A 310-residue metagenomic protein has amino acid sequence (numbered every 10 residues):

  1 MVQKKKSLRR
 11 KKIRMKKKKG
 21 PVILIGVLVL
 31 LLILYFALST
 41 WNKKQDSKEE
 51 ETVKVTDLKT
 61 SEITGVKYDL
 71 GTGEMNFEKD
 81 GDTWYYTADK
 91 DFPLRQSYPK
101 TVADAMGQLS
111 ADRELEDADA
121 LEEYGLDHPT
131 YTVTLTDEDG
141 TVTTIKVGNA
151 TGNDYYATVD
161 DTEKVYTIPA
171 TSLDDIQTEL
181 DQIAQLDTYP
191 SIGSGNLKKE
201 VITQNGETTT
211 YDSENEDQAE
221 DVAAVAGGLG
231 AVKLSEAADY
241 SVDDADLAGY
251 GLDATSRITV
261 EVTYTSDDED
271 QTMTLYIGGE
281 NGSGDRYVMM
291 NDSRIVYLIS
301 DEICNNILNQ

Functional and structural regions predicted by a protein language model:
V2-Q310: Secondary-structure "cap/kink" motif recognition
